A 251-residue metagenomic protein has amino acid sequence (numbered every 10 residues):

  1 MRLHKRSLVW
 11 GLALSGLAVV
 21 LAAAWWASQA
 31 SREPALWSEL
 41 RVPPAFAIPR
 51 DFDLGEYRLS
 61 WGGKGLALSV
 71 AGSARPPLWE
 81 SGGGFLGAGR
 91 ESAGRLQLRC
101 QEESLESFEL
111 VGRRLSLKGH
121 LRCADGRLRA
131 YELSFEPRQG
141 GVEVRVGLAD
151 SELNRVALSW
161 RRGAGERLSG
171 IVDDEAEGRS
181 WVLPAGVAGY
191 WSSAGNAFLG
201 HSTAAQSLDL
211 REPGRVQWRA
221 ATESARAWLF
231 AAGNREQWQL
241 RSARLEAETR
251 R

Functional and structural regions predicted by a protein language model:
M1-H4, A22, R99, F108: Compositionally biased, intrinsically disordered low-complexity segments
M1-L17: N-terminal Sec-pathway targeting helices
L17-A27: Hydrophobic alpha-helical membrane-insertion segments, chiefly the h-region of N-terminal signal peptides
Q29-R250: Catalytic and substrate-binding clefts that recognize carbohydrates or anionic sugar/phosphate headgroups
